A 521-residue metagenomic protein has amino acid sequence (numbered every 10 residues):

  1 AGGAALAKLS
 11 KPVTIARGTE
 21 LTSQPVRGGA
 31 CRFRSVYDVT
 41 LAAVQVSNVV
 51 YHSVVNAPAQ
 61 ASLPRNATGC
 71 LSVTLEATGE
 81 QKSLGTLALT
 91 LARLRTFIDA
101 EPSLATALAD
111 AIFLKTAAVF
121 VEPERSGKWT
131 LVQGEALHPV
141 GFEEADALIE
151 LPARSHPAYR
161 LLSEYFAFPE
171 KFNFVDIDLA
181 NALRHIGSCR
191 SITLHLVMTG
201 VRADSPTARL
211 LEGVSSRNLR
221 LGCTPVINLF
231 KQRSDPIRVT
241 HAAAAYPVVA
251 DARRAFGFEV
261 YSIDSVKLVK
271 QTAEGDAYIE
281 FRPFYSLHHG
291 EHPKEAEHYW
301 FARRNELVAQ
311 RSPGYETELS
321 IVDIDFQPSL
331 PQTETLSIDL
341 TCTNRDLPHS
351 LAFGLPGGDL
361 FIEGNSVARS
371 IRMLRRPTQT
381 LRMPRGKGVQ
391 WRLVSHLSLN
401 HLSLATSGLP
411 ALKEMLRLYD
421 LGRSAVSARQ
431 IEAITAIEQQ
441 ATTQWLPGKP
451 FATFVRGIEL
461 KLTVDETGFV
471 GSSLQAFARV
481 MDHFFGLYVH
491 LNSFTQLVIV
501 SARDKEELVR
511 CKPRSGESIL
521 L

Functional and structural regions predicted by a protein language model:
A1-S126, G134, P139-V140: Extended assembly-interface regions of large multimeric machines
T14-T19, L210-E212, L355: Short intrinsically disordered coil segments
V55-T68, V73-T90, R209-V269, R382-R385 (+2 more regions): Extracellular ectodomain segments of secreted/surface proteins
A67-L71, T90-A92, K115, S188-I192 (+2 more regions): Residues at beta-strand starts and edge strands
V73-A77, R190-G200, I338-C342: Short, hydrophobic/aromatic-enriched beta-strand segments in well-ordered soluble domains
L75-A77, N173-R184, T317-F326: Short, hydrophobic beta-strand segments
K82-E297: Short, low-complexity Pro/Thr/Gly
K267-L521: C-terminal domain/tail detector
